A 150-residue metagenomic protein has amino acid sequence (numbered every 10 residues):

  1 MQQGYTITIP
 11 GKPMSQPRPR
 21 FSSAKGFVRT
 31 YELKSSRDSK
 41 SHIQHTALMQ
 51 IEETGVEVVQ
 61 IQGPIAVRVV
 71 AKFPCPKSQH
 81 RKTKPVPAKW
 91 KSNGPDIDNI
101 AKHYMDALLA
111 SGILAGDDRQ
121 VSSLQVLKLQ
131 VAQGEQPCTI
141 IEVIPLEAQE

Functional and structural regions predicted by a protein language model:
M1-E150: Acidic, proline/glycine-enriched N-terminal capping motif
